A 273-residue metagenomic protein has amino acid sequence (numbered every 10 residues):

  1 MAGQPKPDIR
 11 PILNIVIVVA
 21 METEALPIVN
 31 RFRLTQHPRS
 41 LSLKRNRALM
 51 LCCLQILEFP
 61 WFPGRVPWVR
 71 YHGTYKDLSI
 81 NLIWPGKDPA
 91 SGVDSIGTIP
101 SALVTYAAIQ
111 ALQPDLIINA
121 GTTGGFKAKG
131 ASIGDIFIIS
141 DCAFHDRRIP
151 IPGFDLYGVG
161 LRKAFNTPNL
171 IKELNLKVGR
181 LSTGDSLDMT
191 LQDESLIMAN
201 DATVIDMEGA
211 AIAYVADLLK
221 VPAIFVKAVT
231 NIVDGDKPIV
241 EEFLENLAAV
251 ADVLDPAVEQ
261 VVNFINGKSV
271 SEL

Functional and structural regions predicted by a protein language model:
A2-A164: Metabolite-binding pocket within alpha/beta catalytic cores that recognizes anionic/polar moieties
V19, I117-G121, V204-Y214, I224-T230 (+1 more regions): Glycine-rich anion-binding loop/nest that anchors nucleotide
M21, G124, C142-A143, D185 (+2 more regions): Glycine-rich beta-alpha junction loops
N81-I83, I118, F137, K177-S182 (+2 more regions): Hydrophobic/aromatic beta-strand patches that form the interior of the parallel beta-sheet core in alpha/beta enzyme
D94, D193-E194, D236-V240: Short acidic, glycine/proline-rich loop/turn micro-motifs
V104, A108, K163-N166, V250-V261: Short, well-ordered amphipathic alpha-helical segments that serve as non-catalytic structural scaffolds within diverse
I151-V215, L219: Active-site rim beta-loop-alpha module in soluble metabolic enzymes
A223, V229-L273: Regulatory input/activation interfaces that engage signals or partners
